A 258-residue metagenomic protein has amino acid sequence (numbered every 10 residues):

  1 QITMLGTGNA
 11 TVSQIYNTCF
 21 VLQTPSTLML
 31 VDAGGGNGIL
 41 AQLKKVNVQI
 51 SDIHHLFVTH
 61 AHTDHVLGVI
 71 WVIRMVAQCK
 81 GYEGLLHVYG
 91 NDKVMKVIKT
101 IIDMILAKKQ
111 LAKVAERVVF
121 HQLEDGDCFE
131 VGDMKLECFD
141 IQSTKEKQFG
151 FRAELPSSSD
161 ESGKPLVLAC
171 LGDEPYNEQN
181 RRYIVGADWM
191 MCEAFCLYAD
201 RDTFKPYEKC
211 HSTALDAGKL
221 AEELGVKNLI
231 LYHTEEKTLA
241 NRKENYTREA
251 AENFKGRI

Functional and structural regions predicted by a protein language model:
Q1-V46, K147-D173, W189: Conserved beta-strand hairpin/beta-sheet module of binuclear metal-dependent hydrolase folds, prominently
I2, D32, L43, H60 (+8 more regions): Divalent metal-coordination and catalytic microenvironments
G8-A10, T63, V88, V94-M95 (+1 more regions): Short histidine/acidic/glycine/proline-rich micro-motifs that form metal- and phosphate-coordinating active-site loops
L30-G34, I53-A61, N91, L168-E174 (+2 more regions): Active-site neighborhood of phospho(di)ester-bond hydrolases with catalytic His/Asp-centered motifs
N37-H87: Active-site metal-binding motif and surrounding structural segment of the metallo-beta-lactamase
D52, V131, V185-G186: Alpha-helix C-terminal capping/helix-to-coil transition sites in glycosyltransferase folds
L86, N91-K147, P156, D160: Metallo-beta-lactamase
P165, P175-R257: Cap/insert and terminal regions of metallo-dependent hydrolase folds
